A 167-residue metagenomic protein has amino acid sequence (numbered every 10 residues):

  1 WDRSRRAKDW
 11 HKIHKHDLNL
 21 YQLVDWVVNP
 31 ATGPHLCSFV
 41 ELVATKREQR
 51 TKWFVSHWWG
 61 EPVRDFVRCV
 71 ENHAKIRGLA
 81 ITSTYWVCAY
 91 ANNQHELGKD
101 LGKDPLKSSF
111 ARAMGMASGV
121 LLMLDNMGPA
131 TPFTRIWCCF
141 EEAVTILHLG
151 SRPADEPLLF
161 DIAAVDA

Functional and structural regions predicted by a protein language model:
W1-A167: The feature represents the membrane-entry module of six-transmembrane cation channels
